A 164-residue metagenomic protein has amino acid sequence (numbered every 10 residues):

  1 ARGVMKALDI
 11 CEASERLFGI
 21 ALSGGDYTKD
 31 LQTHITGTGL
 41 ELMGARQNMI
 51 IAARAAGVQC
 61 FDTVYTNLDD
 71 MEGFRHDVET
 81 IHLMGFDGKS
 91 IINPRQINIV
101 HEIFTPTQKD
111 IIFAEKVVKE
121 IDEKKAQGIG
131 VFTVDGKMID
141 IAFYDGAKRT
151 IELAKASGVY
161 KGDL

Functional and structural regions predicted by a protein language model:
A1-L164: Expand to "…catalyze enediolate/carbanion chemistry for C-C bond making/breaking, isomerization, decarboxylation
